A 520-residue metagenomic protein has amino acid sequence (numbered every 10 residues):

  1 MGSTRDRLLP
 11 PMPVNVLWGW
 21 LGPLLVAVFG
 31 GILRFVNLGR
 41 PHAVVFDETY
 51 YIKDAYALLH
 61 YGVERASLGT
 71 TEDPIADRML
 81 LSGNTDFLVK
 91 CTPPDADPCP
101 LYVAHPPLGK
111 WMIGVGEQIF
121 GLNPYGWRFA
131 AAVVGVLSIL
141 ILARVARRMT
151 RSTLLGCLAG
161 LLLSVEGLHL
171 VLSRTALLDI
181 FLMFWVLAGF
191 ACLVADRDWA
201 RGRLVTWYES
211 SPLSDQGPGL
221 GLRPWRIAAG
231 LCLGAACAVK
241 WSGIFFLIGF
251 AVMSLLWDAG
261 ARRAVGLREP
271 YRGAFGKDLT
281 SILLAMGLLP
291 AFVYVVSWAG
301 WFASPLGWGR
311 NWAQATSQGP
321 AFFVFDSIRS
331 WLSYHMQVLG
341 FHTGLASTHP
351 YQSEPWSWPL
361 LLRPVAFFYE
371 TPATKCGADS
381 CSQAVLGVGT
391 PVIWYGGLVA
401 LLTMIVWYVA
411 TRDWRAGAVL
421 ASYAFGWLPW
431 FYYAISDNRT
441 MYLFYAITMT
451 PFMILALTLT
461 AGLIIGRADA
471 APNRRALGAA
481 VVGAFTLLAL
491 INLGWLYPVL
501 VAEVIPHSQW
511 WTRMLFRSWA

Functional and structural regions predicted by a protein language model:
M1-L33, K277-P290, L420, R475-A484: Start-transfer (signal-anchor) and selected internal transmembrane alpha helices of multi-pass inner/ER membrane
L8, L17, T150, G189-W225 (+1 more regions): Membrane-interface transmembrane helices that cradle and orient dolichyl/undecaprenyl
W20, L25-V26, L142-V165, F184 (+3 more regions): Transmembrane-helix signature of polytopic, membrane-embedded enzymes that assemble or transfer cell-envelope glycans
F35, G39-G83, L279-I282, M286 (+2 more regions): Aromatic-rich transmembrane-lumenal/periplasmic boundary elements in polytopic membrane proteins
V44-V45, A131, V171-F181, V239-S242: Short acidic/glycine- and proline-prone juxtamembrane loop motifs at membrane-interface regions of multi-pass membrane
Y50-F120, P124, W207-P218, F367-V385: Interfacial juxtamembrane loops and adjacent helix segments that form the catalytic/substrate-binding surfaces
F129-T150, A188, T403-M404: Transmembrane-helix motifs of polytopic, lipid-linked glycan transferases
G217-W225, L233, V252, D258-A259 (+3 more regions): Transmembrane helical bundles and short interhelical boundary loops of multi-pass, membrane-embedded
